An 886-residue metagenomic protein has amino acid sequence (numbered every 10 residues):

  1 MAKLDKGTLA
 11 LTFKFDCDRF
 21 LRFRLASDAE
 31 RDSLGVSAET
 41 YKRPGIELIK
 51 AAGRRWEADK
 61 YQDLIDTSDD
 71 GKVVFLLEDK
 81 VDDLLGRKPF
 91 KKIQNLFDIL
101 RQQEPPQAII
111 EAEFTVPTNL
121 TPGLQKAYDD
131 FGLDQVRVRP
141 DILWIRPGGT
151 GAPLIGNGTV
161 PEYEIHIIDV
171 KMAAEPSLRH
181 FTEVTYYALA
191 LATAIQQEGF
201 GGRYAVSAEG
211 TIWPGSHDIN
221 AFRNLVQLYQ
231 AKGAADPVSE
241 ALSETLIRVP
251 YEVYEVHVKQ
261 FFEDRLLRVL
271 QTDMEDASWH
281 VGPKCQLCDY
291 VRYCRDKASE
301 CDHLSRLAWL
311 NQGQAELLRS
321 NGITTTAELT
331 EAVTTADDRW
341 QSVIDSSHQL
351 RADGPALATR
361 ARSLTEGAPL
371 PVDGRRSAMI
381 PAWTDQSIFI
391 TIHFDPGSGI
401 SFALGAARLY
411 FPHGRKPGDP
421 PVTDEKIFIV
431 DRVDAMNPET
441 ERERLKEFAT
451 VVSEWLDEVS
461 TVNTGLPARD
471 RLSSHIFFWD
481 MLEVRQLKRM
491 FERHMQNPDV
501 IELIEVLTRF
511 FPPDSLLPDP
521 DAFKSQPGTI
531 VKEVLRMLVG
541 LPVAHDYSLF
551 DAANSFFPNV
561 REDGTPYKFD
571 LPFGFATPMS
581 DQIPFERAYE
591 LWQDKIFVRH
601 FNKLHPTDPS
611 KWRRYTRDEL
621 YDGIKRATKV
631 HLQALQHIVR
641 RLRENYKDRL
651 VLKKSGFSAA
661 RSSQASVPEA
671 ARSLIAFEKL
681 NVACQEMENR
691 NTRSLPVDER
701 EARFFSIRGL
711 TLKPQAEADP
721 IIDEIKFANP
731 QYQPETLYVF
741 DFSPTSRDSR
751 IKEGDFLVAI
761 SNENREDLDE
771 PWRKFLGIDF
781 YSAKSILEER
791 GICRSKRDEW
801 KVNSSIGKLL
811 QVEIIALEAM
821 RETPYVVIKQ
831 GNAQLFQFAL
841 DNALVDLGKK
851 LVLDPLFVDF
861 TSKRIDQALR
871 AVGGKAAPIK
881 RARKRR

Functional and structural regions predicted by a protein language model:
M1-N157: Metal-dependent nuclease catalytic cores that hydrolyze phosphodiester bonds in DNA/RNA, characterized by
T12, D28, S33-V74, I638-D779: Accessory interdomain/linker segments of ATP-dependent helicases and helicase-like nucleic-acid enzymes that mediate
S33-P106, E331-R376, L674-R703: A non-catalytic, helix-rich entry segment at domain boundaries
L120-D129, R139-R146, P161-R265, E425-E586: Conserved DEDDh/DEDDy metal-dependent 3′-5′ exonuclease domain
A208-K259, D563, A576-P606, E753 (+1 more regions): Pre-ATPase regulatory/linker segments immediately N-terminal to the P-loop/RecA-like helicase/translocase core
Q227-Q230, A235-C301, Q312, G540 (+1 more regions): Acidic, Mg2+-coordinating catalytic module of metal-dependent nucleases/exonucleases that use a two-metal-ion mechanism
S278-H280, C294-A449, A665, R672 (+1 more regions): C-terminal extensions
T335, R339, I344-L357, I583-R708 (+2 more regions): Long, compositionally biased intrinsically disordered regions
